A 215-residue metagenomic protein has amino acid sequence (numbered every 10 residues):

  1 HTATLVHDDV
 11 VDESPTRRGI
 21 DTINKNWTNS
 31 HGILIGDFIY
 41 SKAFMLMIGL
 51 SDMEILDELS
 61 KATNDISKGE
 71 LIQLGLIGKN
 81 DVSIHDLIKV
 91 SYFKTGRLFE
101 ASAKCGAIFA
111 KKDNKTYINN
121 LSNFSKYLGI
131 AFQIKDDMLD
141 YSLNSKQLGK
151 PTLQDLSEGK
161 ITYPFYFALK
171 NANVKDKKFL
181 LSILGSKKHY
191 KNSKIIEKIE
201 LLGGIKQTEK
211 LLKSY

Functional and structural regions predicted by a protein language model:
H1-Y215: All-alpha prenyltransferase/terpene-synthase fold signal
